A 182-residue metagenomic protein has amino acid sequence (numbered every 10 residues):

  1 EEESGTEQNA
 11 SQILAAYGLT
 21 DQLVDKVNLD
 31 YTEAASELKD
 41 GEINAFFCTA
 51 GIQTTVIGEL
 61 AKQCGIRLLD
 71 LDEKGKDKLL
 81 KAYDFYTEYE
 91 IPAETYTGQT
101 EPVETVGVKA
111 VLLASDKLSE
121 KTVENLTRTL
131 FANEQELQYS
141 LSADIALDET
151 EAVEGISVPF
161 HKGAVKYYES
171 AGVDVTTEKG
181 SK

Functional and structural regions predicted by a protein language model:
E1-D40, Q135, E154, V158-G163: Bilobed "Venus flytrap"/periplasmic-binding protein-like clamshell domains and structurally analogous long
A15, T20-L113, L118: Pocket-lining segment of extracytoplasmic ligand-binding domains
T97, V103-K182: Segments of small-molecule ligand-sensing domains
